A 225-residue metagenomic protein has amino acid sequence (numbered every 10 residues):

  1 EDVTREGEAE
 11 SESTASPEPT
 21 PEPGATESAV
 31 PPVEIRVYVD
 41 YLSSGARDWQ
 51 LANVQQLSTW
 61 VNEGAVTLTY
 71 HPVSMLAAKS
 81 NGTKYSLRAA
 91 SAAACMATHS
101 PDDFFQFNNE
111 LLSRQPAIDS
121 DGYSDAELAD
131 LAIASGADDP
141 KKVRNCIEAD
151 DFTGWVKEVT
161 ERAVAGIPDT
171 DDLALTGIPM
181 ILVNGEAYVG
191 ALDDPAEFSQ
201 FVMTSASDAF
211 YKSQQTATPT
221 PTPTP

Functional and structural regions predicted by a protein language model:
E1, I133-P225: C-terminal cap of thioredoxin/glutaredoxin-like
E1-N81, T160, P168, F201-P225: Extracytoplasmic thiol/disulfide redox context detector
S28-V30, Y85-S86, A174: Short coil/turn motifs at beta-sheet boundaries
V33, A90, P179: Residue-level detector of short, conserved catalytic/binding motifs and their immediate flanks
V39, R47-E127: Structural alpha/beta surface segment adjacent to cysteine/selenocysteine redox centers across thiol/disulfide enzymes
A92-A94, A129-I133, R144: Amphipathic alpha-helical segments within well-ordered protein domains
S100-D103, L131-A137: A structural motif
